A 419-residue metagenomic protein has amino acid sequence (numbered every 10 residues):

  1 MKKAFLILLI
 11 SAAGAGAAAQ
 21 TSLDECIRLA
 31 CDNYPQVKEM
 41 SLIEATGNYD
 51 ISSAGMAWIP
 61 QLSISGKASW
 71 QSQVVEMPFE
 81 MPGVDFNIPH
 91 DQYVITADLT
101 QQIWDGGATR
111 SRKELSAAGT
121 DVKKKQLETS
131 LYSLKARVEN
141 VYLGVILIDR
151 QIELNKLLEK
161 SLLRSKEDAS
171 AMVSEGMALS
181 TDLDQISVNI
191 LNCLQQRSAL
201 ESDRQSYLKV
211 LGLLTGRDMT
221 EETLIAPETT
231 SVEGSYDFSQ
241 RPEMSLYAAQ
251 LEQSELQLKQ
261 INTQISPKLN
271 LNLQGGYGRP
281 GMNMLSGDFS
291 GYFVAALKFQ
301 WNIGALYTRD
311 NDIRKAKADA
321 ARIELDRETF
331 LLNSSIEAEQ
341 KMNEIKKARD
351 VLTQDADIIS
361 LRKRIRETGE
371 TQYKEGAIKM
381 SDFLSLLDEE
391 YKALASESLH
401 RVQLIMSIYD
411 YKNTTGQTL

Functional and structural regions predicted by a protein language model:
K3-A13: Sec-dependent N-terminal signal peptides
L6, E25, M219, S396-L419: Acidic, low-complexity, intrinsically disordered peripheral segments
T21, E25, Y49, S130-P242 (+5 more regions): Periplasmic alpha-helical coiled-coil/stalk elements that build and connect Gram-negative outer-membrane
T21-K67, S72-V74: Start-of-domain marker
K38, Q61-E80, P89, T100-T129 (+4 more regions): Small/polar (Gly/Ser/Thr/Ala-rich) solvent-exposed segments that form structured loops/beta-strands/short helices used
E39-A54, S130, L134-E153, A171 (+4 more regions): Amphipathic alpha-helical coiled-coil segments
Q92-V94, N140, Q185, K268 (+1 more regions): Transmembrane beta-barrel architecture of outer-membrane proteins
T96-D98, Y142, A296-K298, M342: Membrane-embedded beta-strand positions in outer-membrane beta-barrel channels/transporters
